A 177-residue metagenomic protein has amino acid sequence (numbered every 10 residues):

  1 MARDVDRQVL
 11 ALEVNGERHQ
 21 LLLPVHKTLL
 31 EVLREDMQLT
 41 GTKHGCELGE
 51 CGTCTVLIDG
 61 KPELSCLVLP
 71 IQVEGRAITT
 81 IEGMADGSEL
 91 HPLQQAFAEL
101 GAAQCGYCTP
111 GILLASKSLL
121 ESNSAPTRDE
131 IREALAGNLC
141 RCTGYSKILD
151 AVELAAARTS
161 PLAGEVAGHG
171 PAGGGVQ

Functional and structural regions predicted by a protein language model:
M1-T159, A163, V176-Q177: Signature of N-terminal electron-transfer/Fe-S-associated modules in redox systems
